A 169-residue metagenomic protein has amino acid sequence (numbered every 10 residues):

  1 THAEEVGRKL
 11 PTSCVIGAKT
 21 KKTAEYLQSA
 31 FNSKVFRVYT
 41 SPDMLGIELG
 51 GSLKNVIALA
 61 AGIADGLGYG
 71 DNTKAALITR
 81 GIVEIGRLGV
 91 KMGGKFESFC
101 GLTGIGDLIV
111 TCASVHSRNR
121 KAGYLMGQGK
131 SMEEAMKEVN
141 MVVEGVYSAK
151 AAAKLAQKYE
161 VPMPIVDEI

Functional and structural regions predicted by a protein language model:
T1-G7, L27: Rossmann-like NAD(P)(H) cofactor-binding subdomain of soluble oxidoreductases
E4-E5, E48, E84, D107: Acidic-residue sensor for enzyme active/binding pockets
R8-K9, G129: Short loop/turn hinge sites at secondary-structure boundaries
P11-S98: Internal alpha-helical scaffold of NAD(P)-dependent oxidoreductase catalytic cores
S41, K54, A58-D65, Y69 (+2 more regions): NAD(P)-dependent Rossmann-like dehydrogenase/reductase catalytic/cofactor-binding core
